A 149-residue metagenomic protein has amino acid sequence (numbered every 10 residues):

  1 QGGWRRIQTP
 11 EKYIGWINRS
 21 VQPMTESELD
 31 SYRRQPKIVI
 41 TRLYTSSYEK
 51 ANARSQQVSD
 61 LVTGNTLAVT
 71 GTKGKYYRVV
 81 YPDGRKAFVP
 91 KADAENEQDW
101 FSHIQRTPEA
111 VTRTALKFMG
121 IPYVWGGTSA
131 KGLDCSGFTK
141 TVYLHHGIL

Functional and structural regions predicted by a protein language model:
G2, Q8-T41, N52-D60, T66-T114 (+1 more regions): Boundary regions of SH3-family modules and the immediately adjacent low-complexity/disordered segments in eukaryotic
L43-S47: Extended non-catalytic domains of envelope/secretory-pathway proteins
P108-L149: Catalytic cores of peptidoglycan-degrading enzymes
